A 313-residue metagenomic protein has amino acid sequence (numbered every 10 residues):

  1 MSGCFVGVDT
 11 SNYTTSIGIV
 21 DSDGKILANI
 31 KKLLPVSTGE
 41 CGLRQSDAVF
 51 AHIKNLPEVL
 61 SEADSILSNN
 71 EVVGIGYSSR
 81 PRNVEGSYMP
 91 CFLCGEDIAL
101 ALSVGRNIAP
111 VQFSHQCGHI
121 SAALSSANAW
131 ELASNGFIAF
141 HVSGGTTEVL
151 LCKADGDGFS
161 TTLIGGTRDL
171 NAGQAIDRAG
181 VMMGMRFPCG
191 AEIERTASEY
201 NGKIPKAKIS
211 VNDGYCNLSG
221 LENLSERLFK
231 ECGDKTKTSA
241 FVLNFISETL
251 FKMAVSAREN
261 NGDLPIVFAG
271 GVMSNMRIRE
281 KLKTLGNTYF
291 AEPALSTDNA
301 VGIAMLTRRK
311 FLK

Functional and structural regions predicted by a protein language model:
M1-G3, I108, Q112-I138, M305-R309: Conserved phosphate-binding catalytic cores of ATP/NTP-utilizing and phosphoryl-transfer enzymes
G3, G7-S11, G18, L27-N29 (+4 more regions): A short helix-loop
S11-F50, G158-L163, F290: Short glycine-rich, Thr/Ser-proximal phosphate-binding strand/loop in the N-terminal lobe of ATP-dependent enzymes
K32, A51-I66, T249, M253-A254: Short, well-ordered amphipathic alpha-helical segments that serve as non-catalytic structural scaffolds within diverse
S61-L100, V104: Short beta-strand-loop/turn "lid" adjacent to the catalytic site in phosphate-handling enzymes
Y77-R80, S143, V267-N275: Glycine-rich beta-strand-to-loop/alpha-helix junction loops that act as flexible
M89-C94, P110-G118, F140-V142, T167-N171 (+2 more regions): Active-site nucleophile and cofactor-binding loops and adjacent substrate-binding regions of central metabolic enzymes
R195-I266, V272-F290, R308-L312: A contiguous, well-structured pocket-lining segment that forms one wall/lid of small-molecule binding clefts in soluble
